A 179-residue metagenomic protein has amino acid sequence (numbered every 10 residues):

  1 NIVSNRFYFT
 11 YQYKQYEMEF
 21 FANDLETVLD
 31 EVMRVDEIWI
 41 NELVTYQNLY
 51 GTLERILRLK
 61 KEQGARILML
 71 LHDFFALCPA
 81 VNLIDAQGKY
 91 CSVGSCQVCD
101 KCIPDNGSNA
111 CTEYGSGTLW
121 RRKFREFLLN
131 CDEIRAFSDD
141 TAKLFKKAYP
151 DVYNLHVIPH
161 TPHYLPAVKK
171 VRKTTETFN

Functional and structural regions predicted by a protein language model:
N1-V32: N-terminal strand-loop element at the rim of the active site of nucleotide-sugar-dependent glycosyltransferases
D30-Y50, A65-L70: Short N-terminal targeting/anchoring amphipathic segment
E37-W39, L59-G107: Active-site proximal beta-strand in glycosyltransferases
L68, L129-D139: A short beta-strand/loop micro-motif in the catalytic core of glycosyltransferases that engages the nucleotide-sugar
F75-A76, D140-A142: Alpha-helix capping/helix-boundary segments
S92-E133: Membrane-proximal helix-turn-helix segments that form the acceptor-binding/catalytic region of lipid-linked
E126, A142-P162: Helix-loop-beta element that forms the nucleotide-linked donor phosphate-binding surface in glycosyltransferases
H156, T161-T177: Acidic anion/phosphate-binding donor-loop and adjacent secondary structure in glycosyltransferase catalytic cores
